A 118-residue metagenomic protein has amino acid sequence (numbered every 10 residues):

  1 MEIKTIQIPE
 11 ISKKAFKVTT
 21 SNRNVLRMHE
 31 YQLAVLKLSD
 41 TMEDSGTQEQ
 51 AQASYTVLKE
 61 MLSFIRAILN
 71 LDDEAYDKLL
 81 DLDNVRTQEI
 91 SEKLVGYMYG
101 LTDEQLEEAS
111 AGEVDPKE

Functional and structural regions predicted by a protein language model:
M1-I11: Short, intrinsically disordered N-terminal pre-domain segments
I6, T20-S21: N-terminal compositionally biased, intrinsically disordered segments and leader/signal-like regions
K14, N22-E118: Short, surface-exposed, charged amphipathic helix/loop patches that serve as local interaction elements
K17: Secreted/periplasmic serine-hydrolase-like ester/acetyl group-modifying domain
